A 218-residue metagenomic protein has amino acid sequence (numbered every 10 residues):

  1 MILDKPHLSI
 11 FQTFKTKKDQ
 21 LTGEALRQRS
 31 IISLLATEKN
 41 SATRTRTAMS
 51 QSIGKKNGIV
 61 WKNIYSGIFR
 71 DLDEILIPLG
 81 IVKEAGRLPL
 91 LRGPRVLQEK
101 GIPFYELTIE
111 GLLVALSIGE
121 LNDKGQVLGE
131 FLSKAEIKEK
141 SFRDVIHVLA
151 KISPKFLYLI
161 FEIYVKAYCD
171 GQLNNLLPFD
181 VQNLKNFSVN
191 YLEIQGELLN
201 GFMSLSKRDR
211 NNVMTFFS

Functional and structural regions predicted by a protein language model:
M1-R44: Short alpha-helical segments that sit at the start of domains
L8-K15, K55, I64-S66, R92: N-terminal pre-domain segments used for targeting or regulation
E24-A25, N63-F69, V96-Y105: Glycine-rich, flexible loop segments associated with nucleotide phosphate handling
N40-K62: Short acidic, hydrophobic short linear motifs in intrinsically disordered regions
I59-R87: Short amphipathic alpha-helical interaction segments
G86-L97: Catalytic micro-motifs at enzyme active sites that drive phosphoryl/nucleotidyl and oxygen chemistry
V96-S133: Short, amphipathic alpha-helical interaction segments positioned at domain boundaries
K124-F217: Exposed, interaction-prone assembly regions rather than primary DNA-binding/catalytic cores
